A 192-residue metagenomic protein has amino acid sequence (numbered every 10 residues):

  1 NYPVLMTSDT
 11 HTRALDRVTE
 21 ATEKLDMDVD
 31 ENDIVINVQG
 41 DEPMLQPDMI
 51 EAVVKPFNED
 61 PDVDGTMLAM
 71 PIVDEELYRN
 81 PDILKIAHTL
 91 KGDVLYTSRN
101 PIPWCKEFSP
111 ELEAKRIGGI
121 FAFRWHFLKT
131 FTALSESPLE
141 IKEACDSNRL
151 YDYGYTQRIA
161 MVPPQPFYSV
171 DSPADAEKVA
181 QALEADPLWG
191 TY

Functional and structural regions predicted by a protein language model:
N1-K55: Short phosphate-binding loop-to-helix
P3, D93, T156-R158: Conserved beta-strand segments of alpha/beta enzyme cores
M6, N37, M67-L68, Y96 (+1 more regions): Structural signal for conserved beta-strand scaffold positions within catalytic alpha/beta enzyme cores
T10-A14, V73, P166-Y168: A short acidic, often aromatic-flanked loop/helix-cap motif at beta-alpha or helix-coil junctions that lines enzyme
T19-E23, P81-L84, A174: Short, surface-exposed amphipathic charged segments that create phosphate/polyanion-binding patches used for binding
D30-N32, D60-V63, Y155: Short, high-confidence coil segments that cap the C-terminus of an alpha-helix and link into the following beta-strand
Q46-S137: Conserved core of the sugar-phosphate nucleotidyltransferase
L112-Y192: Conserved alpha/beta core of the MobA/IspD/sugar-nucleotide pyrophosphorylase nucleotidyltransferase superfamily
